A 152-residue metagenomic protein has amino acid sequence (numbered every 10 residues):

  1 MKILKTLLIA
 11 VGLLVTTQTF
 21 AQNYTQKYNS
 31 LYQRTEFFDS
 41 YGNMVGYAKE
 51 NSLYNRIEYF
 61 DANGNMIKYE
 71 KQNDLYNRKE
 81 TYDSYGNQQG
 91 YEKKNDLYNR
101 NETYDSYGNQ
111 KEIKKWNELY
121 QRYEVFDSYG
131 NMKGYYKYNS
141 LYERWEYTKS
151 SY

Functional and structural regions predicted by a protein language model:
K2-I9: Sec-dependent signal peptide recognition, specifically the positively charged N-region followed immediately by
K5, T17-A21: Sec/Tat signal peptide C-region and signal peptidase I cleavage site
Q22-Y152: Repetitive, compositionally biased segments used for assembly/scaffolding
